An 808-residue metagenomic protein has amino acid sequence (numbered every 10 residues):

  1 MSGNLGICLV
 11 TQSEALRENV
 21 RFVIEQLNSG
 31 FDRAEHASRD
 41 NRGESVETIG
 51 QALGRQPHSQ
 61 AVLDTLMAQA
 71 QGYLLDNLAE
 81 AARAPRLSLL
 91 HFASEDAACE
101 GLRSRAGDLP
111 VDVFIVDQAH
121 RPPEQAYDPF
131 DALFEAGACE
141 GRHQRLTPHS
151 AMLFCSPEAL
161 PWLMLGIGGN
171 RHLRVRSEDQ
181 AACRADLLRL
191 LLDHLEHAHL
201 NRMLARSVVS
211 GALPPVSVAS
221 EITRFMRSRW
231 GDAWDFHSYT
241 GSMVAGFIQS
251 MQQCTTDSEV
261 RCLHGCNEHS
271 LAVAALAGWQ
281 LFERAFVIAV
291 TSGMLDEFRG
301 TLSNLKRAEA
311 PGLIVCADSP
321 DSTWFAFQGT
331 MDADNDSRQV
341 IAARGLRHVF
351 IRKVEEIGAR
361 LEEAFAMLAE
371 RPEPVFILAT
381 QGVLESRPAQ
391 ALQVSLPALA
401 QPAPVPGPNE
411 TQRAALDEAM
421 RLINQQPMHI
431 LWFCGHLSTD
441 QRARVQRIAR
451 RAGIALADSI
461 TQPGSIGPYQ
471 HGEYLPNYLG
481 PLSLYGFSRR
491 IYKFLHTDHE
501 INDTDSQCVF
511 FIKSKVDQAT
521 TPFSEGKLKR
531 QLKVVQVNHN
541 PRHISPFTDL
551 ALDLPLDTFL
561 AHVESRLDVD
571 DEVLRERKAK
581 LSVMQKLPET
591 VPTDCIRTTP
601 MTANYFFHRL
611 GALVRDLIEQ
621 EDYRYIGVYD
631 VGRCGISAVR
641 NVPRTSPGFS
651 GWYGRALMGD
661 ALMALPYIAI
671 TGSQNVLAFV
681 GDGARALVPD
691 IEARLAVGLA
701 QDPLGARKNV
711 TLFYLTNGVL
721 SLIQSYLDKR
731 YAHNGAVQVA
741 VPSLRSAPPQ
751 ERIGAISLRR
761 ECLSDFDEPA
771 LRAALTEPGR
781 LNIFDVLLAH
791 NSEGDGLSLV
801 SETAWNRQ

Functional and structural regions predicted by a protein language model:
V46-Q71, A82-L102, V111-S150, P157-A159: Conserved phosphotransfer microenvironments
E196-V218, L378, S395, R413-E418 (+3 more regions): Phosphate/pyrophosphate-binding active-site segments
N201-R202, F225, R229-D235, L281-C316 (+3 more regions): Structural signature of the thiamine diphosphate
G211-N304: N-terminal cofactor/phosphate-binding cores enriched in small/glycine residues, especially glycine-rich loops such as
P214-Q252, S582-G672: Active-site diphosphate/adenylate-binding microenvironment
D257, L313, D321-D336, A342 (+3 more regions): Thiamine diphosphate
H269-A272, L276-R284, M294-T301, A308 (+5 more regions): Glycine-rich, anion-gripping cofactor-binding loops and their flanking helix/strand elements in enzyme active sites
V315-L361, V383-E385, Q462-K586, L695-G705 (+6 more regions): Glycine-rich, acidic loop regions that bind phosphate or pyrophosphate groups
